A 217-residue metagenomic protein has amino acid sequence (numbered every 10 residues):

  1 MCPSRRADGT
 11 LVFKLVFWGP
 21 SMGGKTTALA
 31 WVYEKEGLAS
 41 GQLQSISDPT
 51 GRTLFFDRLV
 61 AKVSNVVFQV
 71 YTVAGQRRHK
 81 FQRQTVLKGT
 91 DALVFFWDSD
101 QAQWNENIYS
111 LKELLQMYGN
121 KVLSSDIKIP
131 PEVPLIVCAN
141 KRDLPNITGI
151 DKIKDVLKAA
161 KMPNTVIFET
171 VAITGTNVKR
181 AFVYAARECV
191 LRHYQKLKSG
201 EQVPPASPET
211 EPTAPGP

Functional and structural regions predicted by a protein language model:
M1-I46: Conserved G1/Walker A P-loop phosphate-binding module
M22, Q76-R77, D100-A102, K141-P145 (+1 more regions): Conserved nucleotide-binding/hydrolysis micro-motifs of P-loop NTPases
Q44-Q82: Switch I (G2) and immediately adjacent beta-strands of P-loop GTPase domains
V70-T72, V94-D98, I136-N140, E169: Conserved beta-strand segments of the P-loop GTPase G domain that flank and frequently precede/overlap
G89-L111, G119, I129-P130, R142-I147: Conserved Switch II/interswitch segment of TRAFAC-class P-loop GTPases
D143-S199: Canonical P-loop GTPase G-domain recognition
